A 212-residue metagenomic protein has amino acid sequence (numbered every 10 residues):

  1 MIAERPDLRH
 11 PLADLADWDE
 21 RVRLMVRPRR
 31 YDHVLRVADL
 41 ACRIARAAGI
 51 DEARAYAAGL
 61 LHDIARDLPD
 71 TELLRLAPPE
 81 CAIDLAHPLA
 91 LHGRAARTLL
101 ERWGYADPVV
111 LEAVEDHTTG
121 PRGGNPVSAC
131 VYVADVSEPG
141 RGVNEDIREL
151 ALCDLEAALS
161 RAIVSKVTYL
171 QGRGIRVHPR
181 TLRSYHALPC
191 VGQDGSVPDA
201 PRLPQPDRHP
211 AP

Functional and structural regions predicted by a protein language model:
I2-A3, A65-L73, G174-R180: Short N-terminal signal/transit or membrane-insertion segments and the immediately adjacent low-complexity/disordered
I2-R27: Generic N-terminal amphipathic, Lys/Arg-enriched alpha-helix
D17-M25, C42-S160, L203-H209: Divalent metal-dependent catalytic cores for phosphoryl transfer on phosphate-bearing substrates
P28-H33: A short, charge-rich alpha-helical start-of-domain segment used by transcription regulators
L40-R43, Y169: Solvent-exposed, charged/polar functional surfaces in cytosolic regulatory/catalytic domains
A157-A158, A162-L170: Amphipathic, Lys/Arg-enriched alpha-helical patches that create a basic surface for binding polyanionic ligands
Y169-P212: Charged phosphate-binding loop/patch that engages nucleotide di/tri-phosphates or the phosphate backbone of nucleic
